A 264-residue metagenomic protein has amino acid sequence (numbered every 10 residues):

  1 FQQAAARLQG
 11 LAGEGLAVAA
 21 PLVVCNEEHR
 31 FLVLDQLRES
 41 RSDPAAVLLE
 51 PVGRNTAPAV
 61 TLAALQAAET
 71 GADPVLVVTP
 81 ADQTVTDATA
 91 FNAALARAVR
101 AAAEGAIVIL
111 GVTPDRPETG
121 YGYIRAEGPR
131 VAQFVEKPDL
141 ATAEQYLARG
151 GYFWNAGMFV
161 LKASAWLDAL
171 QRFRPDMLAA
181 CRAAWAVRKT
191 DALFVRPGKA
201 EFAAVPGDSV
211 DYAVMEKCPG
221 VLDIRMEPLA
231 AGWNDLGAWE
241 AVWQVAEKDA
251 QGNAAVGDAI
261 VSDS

Functional and structural regions predicted by a protein language model:
F1, A63, D82, I124 (+2 more regions): Residue-level signal for inorganic ion chemistry
F1-P80, T86-A90, A96, V112: Conserved N-terminal catalytic core of the sugar/cofactor nucleotidyltransferase
E14-A17, E69-G71, V77-V78, R100-A102 (+5 more regions): Solvent-exposed alpha-helices and their adjacent loops that cap or buttress functional pockets in soluble metabolic
C25, T79, L161, P197 (+1 more regions): A conserved hydrophobic position in a structured secondary element of the catalytic/binding core that shapes
V47-L48, I107-I109, D223-M226: Conserved beta-strand scaffold positions in the cores of enzyme catalytic domains, especially in NTP/NDP-utilizing
G53-P58, R116-E118, L140-T142, W233-N234: A short acidic, often aromatic-flanked loop/helix-cap motif at beta-alpha or helix-coil junctions that lines enzyme
D87-A204: Conserved core of the sugar-phosphate nucleotidyltransferase
S164-S264: Left-handed beta-helix
